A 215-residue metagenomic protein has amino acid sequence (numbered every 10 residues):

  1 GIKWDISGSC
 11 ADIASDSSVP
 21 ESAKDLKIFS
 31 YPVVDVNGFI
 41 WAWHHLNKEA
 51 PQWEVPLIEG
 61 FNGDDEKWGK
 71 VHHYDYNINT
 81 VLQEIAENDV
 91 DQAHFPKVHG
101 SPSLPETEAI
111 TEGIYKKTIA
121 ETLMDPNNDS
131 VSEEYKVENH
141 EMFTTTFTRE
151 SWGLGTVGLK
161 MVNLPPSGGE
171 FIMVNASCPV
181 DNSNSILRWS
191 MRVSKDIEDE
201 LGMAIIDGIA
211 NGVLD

Functional and structural regions predicted by a protein language model:
G1-F61: Rieske [2Fe-2S] iron-sulfur-binding domain
K48-D215: C-terminal catalytic domain of Rieske-type non-heme iron oxygenases
